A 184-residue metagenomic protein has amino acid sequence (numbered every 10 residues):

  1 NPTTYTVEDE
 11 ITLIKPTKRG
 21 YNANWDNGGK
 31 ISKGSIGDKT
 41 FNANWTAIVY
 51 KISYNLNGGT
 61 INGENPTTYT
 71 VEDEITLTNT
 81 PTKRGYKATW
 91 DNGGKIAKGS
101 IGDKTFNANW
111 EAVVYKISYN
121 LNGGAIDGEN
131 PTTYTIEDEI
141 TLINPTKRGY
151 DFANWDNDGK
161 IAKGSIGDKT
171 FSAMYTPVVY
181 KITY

Functional and structural regions predicted by a protein language model:
N1-Y184: Secondary-structure capping and domain/repeat boundary segments
